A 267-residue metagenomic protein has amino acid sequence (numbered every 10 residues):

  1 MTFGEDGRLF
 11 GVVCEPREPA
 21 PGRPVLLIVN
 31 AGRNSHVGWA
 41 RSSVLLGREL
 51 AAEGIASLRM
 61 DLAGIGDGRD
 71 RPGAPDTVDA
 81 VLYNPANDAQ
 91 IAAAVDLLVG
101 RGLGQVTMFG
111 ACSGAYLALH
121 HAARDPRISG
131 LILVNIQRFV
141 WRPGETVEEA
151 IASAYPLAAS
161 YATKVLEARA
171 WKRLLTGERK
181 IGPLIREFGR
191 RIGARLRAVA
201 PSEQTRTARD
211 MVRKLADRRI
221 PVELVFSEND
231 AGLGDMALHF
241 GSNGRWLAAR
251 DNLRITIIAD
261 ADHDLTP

Functional and structural regions predicted by a protein language model:
M1-P24, P267: N-terminal cap/lid segment of alpha/beta-hydrolase-fold proteins
T2-G4, L46, A158, T163-T266: Serine-hydrolase catalytic core
R23, V29-S35: Active-site glycine-rich loops that stabilize anionic/oxyanionic intermediates across multiple enzyme folds
R33, L62-R69, R138, D262: Alpha/beta-hydrolase active-site loop signature
R33-G47, M236-A237: The serine-hydrolase catalytic nucleophile loop
R41-R71: Conserved alpha/beta-hydrolase
P75-R101: Alpha/beta-hydrolase active-site loop
I91-Y161, K214: Primarily recognizes the serine-hydrolase "nucleophile elbow" in alpha/beta-hydrolase and SGNH/GDSL folds
